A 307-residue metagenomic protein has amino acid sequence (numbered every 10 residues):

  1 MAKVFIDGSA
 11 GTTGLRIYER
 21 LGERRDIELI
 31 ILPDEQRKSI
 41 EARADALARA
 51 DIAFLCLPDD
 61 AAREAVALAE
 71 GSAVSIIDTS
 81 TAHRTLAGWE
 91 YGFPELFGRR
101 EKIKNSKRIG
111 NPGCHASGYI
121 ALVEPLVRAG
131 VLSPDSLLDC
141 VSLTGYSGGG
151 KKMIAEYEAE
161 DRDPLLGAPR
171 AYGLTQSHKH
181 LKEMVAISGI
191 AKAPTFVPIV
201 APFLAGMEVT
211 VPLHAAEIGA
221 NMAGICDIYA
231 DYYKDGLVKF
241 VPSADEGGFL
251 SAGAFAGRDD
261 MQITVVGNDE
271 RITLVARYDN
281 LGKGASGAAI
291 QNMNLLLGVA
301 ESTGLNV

Functional and structural regions predicted by a protein language model:
M1-Y172, V266-N268: N-terminal Rossmann-like NAD(P) cofactor-binding subdomain of oxidoreductases, focused on the glycine-rich
K3-D7, G110, T210-H214, L274-R277: Short glycine-rich or small-residue beta-strand-to-loop segments that form or flank ligand, phosphate, metal/Fe-S
G8, T12, C114-A121, T175-K182 (+4 more regions): Conserved active-site and cofactor/substrate-binding residues in soluble primary-metabolism enzymes
G22, D26, R128-L132, A186-I190 (+4 more regions): Generic secondary-structure signature for well-ordered alpha-helical cores
N105-K107, M207-V209, E270-I272: Short amphipathic alpha-helical segments
R162, Q176-P242: C-terminal substrate-binding/catalytic lobe of Rossmann-fold NAD(P)-dependent dehydrogenases
P212-V307: C-terminal active-site/capping subdomain that shapes the small-molecule cofactor and substrate pocket of enzyme
